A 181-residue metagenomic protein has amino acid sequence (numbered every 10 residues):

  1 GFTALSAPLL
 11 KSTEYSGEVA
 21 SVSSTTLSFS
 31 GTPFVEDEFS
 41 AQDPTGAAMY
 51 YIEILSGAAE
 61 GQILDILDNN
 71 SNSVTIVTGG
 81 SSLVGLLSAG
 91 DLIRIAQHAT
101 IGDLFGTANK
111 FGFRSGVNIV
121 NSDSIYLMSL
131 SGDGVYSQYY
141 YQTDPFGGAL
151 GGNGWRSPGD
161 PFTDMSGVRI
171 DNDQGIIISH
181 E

Functional and structural regions predicted by a protein language model:
G1-L27, I52, A96-P145: An N-terminus-focused feature that recognizes amino-terminal "leader" regions
G1-Q97: Autoprocessing Asn-cyclization modules and mimics
Q42-G46, N109-G132, G159-Q174: Short, low-complexity cationic-aromatic patches
I54-G57, D68-N70, S129, A149-G151 (+1 more regions): Acidic/polar residues at beta-strand termini and the immediately following turn/coil
A59-G61, V74, D133-Y136, E181: Short loop/beta submotifs within extracellular cysteine-rich repeat domains
L83-G85, A89-G90, V135-S137, F146-G151: Acidic, low-complexity intrinsically disordered regions
Q138-E181: Charged, amphipathic alpha-helical scaffolding segments
